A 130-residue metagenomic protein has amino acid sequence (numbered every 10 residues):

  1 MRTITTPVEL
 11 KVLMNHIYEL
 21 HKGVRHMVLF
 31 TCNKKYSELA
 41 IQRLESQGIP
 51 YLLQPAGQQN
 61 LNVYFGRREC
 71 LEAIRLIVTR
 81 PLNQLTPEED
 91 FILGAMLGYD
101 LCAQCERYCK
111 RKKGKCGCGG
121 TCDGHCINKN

Functional and structural regions predicted by a protein language model:
M1-N130: Domain-length accessory/inserted modules outside core catalytic folds
